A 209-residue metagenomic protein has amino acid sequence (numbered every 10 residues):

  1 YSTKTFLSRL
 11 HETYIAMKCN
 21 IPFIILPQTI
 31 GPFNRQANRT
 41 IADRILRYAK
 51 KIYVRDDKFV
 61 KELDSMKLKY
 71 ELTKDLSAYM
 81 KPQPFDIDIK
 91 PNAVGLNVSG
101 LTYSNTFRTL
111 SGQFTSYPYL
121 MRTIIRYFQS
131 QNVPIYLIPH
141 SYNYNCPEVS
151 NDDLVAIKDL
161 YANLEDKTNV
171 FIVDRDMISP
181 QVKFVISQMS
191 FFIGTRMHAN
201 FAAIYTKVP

Functional and structural regions predicted by a protein language model:
Y1-P209: Active-site anion-handling motifs in enzyme catalytic cores
